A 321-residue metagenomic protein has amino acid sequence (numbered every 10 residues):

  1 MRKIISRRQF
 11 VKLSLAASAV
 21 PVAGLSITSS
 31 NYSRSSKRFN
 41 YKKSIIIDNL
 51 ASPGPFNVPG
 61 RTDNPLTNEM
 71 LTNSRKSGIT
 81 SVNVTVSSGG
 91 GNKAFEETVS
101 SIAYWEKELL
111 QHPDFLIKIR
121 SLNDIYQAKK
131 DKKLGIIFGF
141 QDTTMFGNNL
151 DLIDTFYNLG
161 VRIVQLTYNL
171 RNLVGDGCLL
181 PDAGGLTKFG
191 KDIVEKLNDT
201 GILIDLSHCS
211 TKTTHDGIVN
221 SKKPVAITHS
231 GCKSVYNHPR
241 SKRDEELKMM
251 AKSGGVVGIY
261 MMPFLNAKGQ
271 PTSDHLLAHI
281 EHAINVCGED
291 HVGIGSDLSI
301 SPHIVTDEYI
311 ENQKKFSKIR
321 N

Functional and structural regions predicted by a protein language model:
R2-I27, N31-P181, N237-L247, A251-K252 (+1 more regions): N-terminal hydrophobic targeting/anchoring segments and the immediately downstream early-domain regions of hydrolases
I46-P53, C209, I227-S230: Histidine-centered catalytic micro-motifs
N83, L206, I227-H229, I259: Hydrophobic residues in well-ordered beta-strands that form the structural core
N149-I153, T213-K223: Distinct, well-ordered alpha-helical segments
D154, F189, I193-D199, L203 (+2 more regions): Feature for exported/extracytoplasmic and membrane-associated proteins, marking the mature portion
L159-T211: Metal-dependent enolase-superfamily TIM-barrel catalytic cores that perform enediolate-based chemistry
N172-D182, I193-D199, K222-C232, M261-K268: Active-site-proximal beta-alpha loop/turn segments in soluble metabolic enzymes
L197-G217, D290-D307: Extended hydrophobic secondary-structure segments
